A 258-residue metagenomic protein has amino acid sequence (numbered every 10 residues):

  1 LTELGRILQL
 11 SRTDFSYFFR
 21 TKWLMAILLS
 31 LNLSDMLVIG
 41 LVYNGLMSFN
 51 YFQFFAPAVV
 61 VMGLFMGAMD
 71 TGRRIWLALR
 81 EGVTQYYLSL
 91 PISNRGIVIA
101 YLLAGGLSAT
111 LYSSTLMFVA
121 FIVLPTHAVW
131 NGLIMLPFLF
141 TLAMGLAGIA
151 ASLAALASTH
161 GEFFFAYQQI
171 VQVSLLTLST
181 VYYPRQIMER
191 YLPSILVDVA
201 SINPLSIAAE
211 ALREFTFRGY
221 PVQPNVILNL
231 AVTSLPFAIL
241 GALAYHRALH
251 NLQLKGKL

Functional and structural regions predicted by a protein language model:
L1-L258: Hydrophobic transmembrane alpha-helices and immediately adjacent juxtamembrane helices of multi-pass inner-membrane
